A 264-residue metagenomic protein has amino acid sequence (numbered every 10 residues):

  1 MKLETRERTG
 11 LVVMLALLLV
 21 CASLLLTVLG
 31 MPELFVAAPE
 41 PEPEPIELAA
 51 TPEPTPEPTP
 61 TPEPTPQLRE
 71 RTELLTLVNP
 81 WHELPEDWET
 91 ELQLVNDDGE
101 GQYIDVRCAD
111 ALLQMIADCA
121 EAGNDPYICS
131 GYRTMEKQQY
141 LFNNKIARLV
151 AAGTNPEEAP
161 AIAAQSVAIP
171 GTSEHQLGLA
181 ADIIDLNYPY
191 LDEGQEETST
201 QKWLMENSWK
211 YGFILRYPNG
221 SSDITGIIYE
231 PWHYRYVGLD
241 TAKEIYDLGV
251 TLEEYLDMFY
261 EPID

Functional and structural regions predicted by a protein language model:
K2-D264: Extracytoplasmic cell-surface/polysaccharide-interacting catalytic and binding patches
